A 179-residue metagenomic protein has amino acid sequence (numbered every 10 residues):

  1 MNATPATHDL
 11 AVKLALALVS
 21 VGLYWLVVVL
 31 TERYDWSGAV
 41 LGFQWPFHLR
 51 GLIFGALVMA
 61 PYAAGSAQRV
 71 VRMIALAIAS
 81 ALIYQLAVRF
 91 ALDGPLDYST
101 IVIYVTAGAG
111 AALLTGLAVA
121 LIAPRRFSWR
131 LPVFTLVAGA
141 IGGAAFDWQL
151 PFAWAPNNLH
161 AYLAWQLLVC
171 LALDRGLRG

Functional and structural regions predicted by a protein language model:
N2-G179: Juxtamembrane/disordered regions of integral membrane proteins
